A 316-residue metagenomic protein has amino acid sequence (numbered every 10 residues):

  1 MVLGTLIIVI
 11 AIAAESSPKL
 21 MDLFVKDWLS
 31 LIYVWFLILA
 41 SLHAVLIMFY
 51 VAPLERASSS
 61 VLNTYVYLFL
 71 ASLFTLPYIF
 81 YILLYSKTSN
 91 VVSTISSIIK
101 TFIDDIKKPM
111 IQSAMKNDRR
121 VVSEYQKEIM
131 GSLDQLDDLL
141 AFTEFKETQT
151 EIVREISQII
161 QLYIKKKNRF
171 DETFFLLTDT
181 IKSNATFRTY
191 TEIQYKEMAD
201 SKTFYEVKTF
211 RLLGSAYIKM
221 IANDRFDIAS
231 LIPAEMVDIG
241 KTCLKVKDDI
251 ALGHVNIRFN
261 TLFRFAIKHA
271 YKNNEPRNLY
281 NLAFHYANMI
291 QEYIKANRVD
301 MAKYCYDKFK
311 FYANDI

Functional and structural regions predicted by a protein language model:
M1-A52, S72-L83: Transmembrane alpha-helix detector for multi-pass membrane proteins
G4, V9, Y67, E124-K127 (+1 more regions): Short, flexible coil/linker segments at or flanking structured domains
K19-S30, E55-F74, G131-L162: Hydrophobic alpha-helical transmembrane segments and immediately flanking/interface helices in integral membrane
L46, S58-K87, T94-D105: Alpha-helical membrane-embedded segments
A52-E55, S89: Transmembrane helix-loop junctions in multipass membrane proteins, especially transporters and channels
L84-I316: Soluble C-terminal extramembrane regulatory/interaction domains of multi-pass membrane proteins
